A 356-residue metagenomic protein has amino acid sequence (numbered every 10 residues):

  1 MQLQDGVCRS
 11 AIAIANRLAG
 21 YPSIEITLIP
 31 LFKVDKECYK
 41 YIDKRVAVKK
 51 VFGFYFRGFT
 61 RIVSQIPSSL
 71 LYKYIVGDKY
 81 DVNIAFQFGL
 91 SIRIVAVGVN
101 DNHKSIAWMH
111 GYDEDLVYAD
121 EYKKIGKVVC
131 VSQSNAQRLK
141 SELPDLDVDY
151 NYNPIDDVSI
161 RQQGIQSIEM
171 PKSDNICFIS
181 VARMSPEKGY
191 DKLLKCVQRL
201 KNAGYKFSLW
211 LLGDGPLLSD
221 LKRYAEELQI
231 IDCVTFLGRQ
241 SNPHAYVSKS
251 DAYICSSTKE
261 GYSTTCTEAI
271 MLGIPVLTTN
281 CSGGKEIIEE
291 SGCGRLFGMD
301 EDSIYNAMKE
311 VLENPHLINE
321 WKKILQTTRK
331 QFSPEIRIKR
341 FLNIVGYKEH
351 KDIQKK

Functional and structural regions predicted by a protein language model:
M1-D5, R9-A13, R17-I62: N-terminal strand-loop element at the rim of the active site of nucleotide-sugar-dependent glycosyltransferases
D5-A13, I176-Y205, L209-L212, P216-K222: A conserved mid-protein helix/loop that constitutes part of the nucleotide-sugar donor-binding site
I84-S91, M109: Short His-centered aromatic/hydrophobic patch
V117, K140, P154-N175: Acidic anion/phosphate-binding donor-loop and adjacent secondary structure in glycosyltransferase catalytic cores
K222-G238: Nucleotide-activated donor-binding/catalytic signature segment of Leloir-type glycosyltransferases, i.e., the conserved
R239, T258: Aromatic "clamp/platform" in nucleotide-sugar-dependent glycosyltransferases that forms part of the donor/acceptor
P275-T278: Short hydrophobic beta-strand element within catalytic cores of glycosyltransferases and related nucleotide-activated
E290-S291, R295-D302, E310-P315: Conserved acidic donor-binding segment of nucleotide-sugar-dependent glycosyltransferases
